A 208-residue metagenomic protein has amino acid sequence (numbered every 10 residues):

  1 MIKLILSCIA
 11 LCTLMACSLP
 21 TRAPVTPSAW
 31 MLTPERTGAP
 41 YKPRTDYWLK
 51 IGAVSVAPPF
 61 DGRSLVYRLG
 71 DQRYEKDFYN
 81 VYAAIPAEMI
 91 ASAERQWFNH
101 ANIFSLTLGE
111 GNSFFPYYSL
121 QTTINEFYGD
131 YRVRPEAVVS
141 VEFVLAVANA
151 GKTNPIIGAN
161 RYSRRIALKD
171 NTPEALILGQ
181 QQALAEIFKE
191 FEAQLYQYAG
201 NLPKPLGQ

Functional and structural regions predicted by a protein language model:
M1-C17: Sec-dependent bacterial lipoprotein signal peptides
C17-A87, Y198-Q208: A structural "domain/chain start" motif
L19-P40, T45, A101-T153: Surface-exposed short loop/turn segments
Y74-V81, G151-A193: Short secondary-structure boundary motifs at beta->alpha junctions and helix caps
N80-A101: Structured, soluble extracytoplasmic/luminal domains of envelope-associated proteins
R95, N99-I103, E192-G200: Sec-exported extracytoplasmic/periplasmic mature domains
